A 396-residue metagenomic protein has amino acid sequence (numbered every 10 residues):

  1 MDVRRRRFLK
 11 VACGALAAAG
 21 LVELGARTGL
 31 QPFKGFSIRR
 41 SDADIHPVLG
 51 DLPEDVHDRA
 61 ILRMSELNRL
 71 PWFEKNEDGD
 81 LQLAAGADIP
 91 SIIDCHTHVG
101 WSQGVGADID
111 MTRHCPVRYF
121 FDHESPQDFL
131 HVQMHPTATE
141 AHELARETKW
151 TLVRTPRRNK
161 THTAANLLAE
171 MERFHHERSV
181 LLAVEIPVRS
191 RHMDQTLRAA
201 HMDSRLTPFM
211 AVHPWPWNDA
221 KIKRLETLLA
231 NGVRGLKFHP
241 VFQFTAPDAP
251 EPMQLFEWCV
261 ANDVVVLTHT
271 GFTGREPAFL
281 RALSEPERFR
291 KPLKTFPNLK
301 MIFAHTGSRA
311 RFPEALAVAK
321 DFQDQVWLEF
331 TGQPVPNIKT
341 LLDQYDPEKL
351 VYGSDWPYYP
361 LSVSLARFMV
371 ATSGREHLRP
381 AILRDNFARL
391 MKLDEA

Functional and structural regions predicted by a protein language model:
V3-L24, F33-G86, P90, R113-R158 (+3 more regions): Mid-to-C-terminal alpha-helical segments outside catalytic/metal-binding sites
R69, R173-T273: Active-site gating/metal-coordination segments in enzymes
I93-C95, L182, F209-M210, K237 (+3 more regions): Active-site neighborhood of phospho(di)ester-bond hydrolases with catalytic His/Asp-centered motifs
H96, M171, C259, L328 (+2 more regions): Conserved, mostly hydrophobic/aromatic
H96-S102, H269, H305: Histidine-centered divalent metal-coordination motifs
G106-H114: Short Gly/aromatic-enriched secondary-structure transition segments
R157-T161, V184-R191, P214-A220, Q243-P250 (+4 more regions): Acidic-and-aromatic substrate-binding clefts and catalytic sites of carbohydrate-active enzymes
G232-G235, T245-V351: Catalytic pocket-lining loop regions of alpha/beta-barrel enzymes, especially the amidohydrolase/enolase/GH5 lineages
